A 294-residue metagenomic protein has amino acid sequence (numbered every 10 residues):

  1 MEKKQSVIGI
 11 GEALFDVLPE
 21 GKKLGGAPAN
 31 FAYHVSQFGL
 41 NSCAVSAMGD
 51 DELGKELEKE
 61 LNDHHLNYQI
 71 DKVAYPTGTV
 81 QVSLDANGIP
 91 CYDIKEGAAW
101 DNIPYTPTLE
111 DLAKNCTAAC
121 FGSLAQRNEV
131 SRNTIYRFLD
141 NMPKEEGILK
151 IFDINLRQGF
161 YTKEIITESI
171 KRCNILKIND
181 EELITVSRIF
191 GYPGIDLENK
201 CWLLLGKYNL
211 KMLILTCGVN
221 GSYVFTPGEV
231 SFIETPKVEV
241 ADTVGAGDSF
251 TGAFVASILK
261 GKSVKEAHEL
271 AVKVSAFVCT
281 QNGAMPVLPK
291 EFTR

Functional and structural regions predicted by a protein language model:
M1-L66, V80, V240-A241: Glycine-rich phosphate/adenosyl-contacting loop at the front of the ribokinase-like
M1-Q5, G194-R294: Conserved phosphate-binding/catalytic region of the ribokinase-like
K4, N115-C116, C173, L210: Short, well-ordered alpha-helix to beta-strand connector turns
S6, N41, L149, I175 (+1 more regions): Proline-centered loop/turn at the N-terminus of a beta-strand
N41-S123, I148, R294: Conserved N-terminal subdomain of the carbohydrate kinase-like
D111-L112, E168-S169, G206: Structural alpha-helical scaffold elements that stabilize or flank donor/cofactor-binding regions in carbohydrate
A118, S123-N199, G221: Conserved beta-alpha-beta core of the PfkB/ribokinase-like small-molecule kinase fold
